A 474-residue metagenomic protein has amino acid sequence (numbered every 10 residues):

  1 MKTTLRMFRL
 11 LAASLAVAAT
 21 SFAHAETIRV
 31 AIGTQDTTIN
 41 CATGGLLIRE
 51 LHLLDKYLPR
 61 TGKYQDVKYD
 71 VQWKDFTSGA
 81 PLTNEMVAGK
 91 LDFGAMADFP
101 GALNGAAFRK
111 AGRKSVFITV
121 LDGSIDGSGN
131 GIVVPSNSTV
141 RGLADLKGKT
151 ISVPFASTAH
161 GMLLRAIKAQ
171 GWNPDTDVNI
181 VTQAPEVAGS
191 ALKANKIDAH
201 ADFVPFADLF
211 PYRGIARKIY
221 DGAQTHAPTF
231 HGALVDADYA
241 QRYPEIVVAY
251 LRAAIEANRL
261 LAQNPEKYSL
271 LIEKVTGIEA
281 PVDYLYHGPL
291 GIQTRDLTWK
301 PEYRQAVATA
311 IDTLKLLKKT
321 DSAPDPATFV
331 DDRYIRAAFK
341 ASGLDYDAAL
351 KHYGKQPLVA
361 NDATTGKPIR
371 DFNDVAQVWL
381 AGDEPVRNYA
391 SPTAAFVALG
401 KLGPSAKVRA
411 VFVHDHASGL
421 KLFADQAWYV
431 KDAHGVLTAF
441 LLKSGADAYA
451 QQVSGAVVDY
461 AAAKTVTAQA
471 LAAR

Functional and structural regions predicted by a protein language model:
S21-A25: Sec/Tat signal peptide C-region and signal peptidase I cleavage site
E26-N173, N179-T182, D198, A227: Short, glycine-/small- and polar/acidic-enriched structural segments that line small-molecule recognition paths
D36-I39, R242-D321: Secondary-structure end/capping motifs
I48, G129-T139, T229-E245, V430-K431: A bilobed periplasmic-binding-protein/Venus flytrap-type ligand-binding module shared by bacterial periplasmic
V67, T150, P154-R165, Q170 (+2 more regions): Ligand-binding clefts/hinges and TM-proximal coupling segments of bilobed small-molecule sensing domains
D175, V181, E186-V275, T393 (+1 more regions): Pocket-lining segment of extracytoplasmic ligand-binding domains
L314-V359: Conserved C-terminal helix/tail region of periplasmic/extracytoplasmic solute-binding proteins
N361-G366: Short cysteine-rich clusters marking metal-coordination/redox-active sites
